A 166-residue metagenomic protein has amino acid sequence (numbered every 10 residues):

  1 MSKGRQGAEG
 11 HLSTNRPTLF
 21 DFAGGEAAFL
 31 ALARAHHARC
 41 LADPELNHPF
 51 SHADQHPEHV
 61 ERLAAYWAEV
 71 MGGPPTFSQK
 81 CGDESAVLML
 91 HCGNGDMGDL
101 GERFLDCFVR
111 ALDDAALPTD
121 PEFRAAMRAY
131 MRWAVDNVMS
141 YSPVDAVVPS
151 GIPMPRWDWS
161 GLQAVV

Functional and structural regions predicted by a protein language model:
K3-P17, L30-D120, R124-M127, A134-P143 (+2 more regions): Heme-based O2/NO sensor domains and their adjacent alpha-helical segments, primarily globin folds but also including
G24-G25: Glycine-centered helix-coil hinge/cap
